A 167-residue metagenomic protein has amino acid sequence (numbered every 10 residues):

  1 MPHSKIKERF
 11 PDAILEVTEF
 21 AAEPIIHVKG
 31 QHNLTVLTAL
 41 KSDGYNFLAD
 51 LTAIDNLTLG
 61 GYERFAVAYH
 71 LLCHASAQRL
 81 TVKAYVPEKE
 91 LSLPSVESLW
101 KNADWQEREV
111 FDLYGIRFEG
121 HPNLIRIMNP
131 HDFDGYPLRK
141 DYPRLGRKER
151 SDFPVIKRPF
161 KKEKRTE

Functional and structural regions predicted by a protein language model:
M1-E167: Terminal low-complexity/charged segments
